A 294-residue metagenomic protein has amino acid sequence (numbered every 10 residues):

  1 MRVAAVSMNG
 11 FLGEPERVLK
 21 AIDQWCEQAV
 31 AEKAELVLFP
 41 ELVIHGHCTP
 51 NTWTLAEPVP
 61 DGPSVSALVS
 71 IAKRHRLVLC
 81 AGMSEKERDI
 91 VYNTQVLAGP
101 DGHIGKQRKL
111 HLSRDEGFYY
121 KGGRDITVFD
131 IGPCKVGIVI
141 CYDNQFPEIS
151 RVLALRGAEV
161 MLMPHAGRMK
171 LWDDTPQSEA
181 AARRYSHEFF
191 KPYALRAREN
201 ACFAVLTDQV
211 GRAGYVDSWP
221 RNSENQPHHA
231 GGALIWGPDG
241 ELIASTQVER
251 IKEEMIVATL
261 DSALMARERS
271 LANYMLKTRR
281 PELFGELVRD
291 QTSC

Functional and structural regions predicted by a protein language model:
M1-A5: Extreme N-terminal starter segment of soluble prokaryotic enzymes
S7-G13: Short polar catalytic/cofactor-binding loops
P15, L19, D23-I104, G167-C202 (+1 more regions): Cys-nucleophile CN-hydrolase/nitrilase-fold catalytic domain and related Cys-dependent amidase chemistry that acts on
E57-P60, S70, K86-K191, R267 (+1 more regions): Active-site catalytic loop in hydrolytic enzyme cores
P60-V78, Q145-E254: CN hydrolase (nitrilase-like) catalytic-core segments centered on the catalytic cysteine and neighboring Lys/Glu
A81-M83, N93-L97, T127, A233-I235 (+1 more regions): Short beta-strand scaffold segments in enzyme catalytic cores
H111-S113, V248-K252, A263: A short acidic/small-residue loop/turn micro-motif
A263-C294: A conserved C-terminal secondary-structure "cap"
